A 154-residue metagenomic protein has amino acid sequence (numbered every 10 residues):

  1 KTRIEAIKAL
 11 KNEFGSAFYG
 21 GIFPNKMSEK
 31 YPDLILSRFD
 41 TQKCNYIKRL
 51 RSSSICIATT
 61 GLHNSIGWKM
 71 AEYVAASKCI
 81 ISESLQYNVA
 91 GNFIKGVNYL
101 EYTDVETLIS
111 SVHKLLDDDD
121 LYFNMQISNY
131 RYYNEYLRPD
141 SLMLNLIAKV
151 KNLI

Functional and structural regions predicted by a protein language model:
K1-M70, I81-G91: Nucleotide-sugar donor-binding catalytic core of glycosyltransferases
Y73-V74: Short alpha-helix at the nucleotide-sugar/activated-sugar donor binding site of glycosyltransferases and closely
K95-G96: Glycine-centered loop/turn motifs
Y99-V105, L115-D119: Conserved acidic donor-binding segment of nucleotide-sugar-dependent glycosyltransferases
L108: Catalytic phosphate/metal-binding cores of nucleic-acid and nucleotide-processing enzymes, i.e., regions that mediate
S111: Short amphipathic alpha-helices within nucleic acid-binding modules
D117-V150: A charged, aromatic-enriched C-terminal amphipathic alpha-helix characteristic of glycosyltransferases across folds
